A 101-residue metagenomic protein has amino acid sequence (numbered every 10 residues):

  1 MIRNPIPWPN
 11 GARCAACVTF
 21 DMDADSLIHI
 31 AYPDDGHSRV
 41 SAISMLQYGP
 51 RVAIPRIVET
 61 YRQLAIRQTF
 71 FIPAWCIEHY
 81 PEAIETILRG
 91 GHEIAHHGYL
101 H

Functional and structural regions predicted by a protein language model:
M1-H101: Catalytic alpha-helical scaffold of carbohydrate-active enzymes acting on polysaccharides/glycoconjugates
